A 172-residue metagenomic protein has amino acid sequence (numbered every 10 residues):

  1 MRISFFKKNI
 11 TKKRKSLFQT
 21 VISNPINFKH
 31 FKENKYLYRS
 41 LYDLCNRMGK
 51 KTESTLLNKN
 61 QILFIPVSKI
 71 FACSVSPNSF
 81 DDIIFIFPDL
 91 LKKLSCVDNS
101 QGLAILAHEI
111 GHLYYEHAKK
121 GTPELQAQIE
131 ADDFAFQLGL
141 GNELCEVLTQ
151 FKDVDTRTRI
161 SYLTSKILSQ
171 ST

Functional and structural regions predicted by a protein language model:
M1-F64: A metal-dependent hydrolase signature that marks the N-terminal structural subdomain at the beginning of catalytic folds
Y38-K51, F80-D81, D133-G141: C-terminal end-helix/capping segment
L63-D98, I110-L113: Active-site scaffold of zinc-dependent metalloenzymes
D82, S100-A107, L138: Short, contiguous hydrophobic alpha-helices characteristic of membrane insertion segments
L91, L103, Y162-T172: Extended, non-globular alpha-helical segments
A104-H117, D132: Active-site recognition of the HExxH zinc-binding catalytic motif
K119-G121: Short glycine-enriched, charge-decorated loop/helix-capping segments at active-site entrances that position
E124-S165: Short helix/loop segments within enzyme catalytic domains that coordinate or immediately flank catalytic cofactors
